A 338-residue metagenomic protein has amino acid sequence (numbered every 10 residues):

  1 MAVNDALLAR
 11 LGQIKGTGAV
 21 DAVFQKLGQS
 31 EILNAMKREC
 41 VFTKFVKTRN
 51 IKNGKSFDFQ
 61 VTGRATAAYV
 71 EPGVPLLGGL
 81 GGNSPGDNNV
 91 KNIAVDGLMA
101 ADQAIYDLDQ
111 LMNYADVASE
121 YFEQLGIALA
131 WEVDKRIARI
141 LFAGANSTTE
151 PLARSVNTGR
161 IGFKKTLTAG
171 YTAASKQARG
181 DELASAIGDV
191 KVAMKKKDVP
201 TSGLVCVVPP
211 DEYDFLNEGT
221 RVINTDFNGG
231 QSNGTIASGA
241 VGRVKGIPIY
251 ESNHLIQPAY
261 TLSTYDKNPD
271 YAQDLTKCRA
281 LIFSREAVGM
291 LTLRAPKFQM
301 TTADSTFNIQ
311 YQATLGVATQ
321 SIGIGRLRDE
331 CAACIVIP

Functional and structural regions predicted by a protein language model:
A2-I14, D21-C40, R64, M112 (+2 more regions): Sequence/fold signature of self-assembling virion shell proteins
E31-M99: Assembly/oligomerization interface modules of large self-assembling protein complexes
K55, L76, P85-K91, G97-A104 (+2 more regions): Generic hydrophobic, aliphatic-rich segments that mediate packing or membrane embedding
S56, T201-L204, C278-R279, A313: Short, surface-exposed beta-edge/turn micro-motifs
G63, V208-E212, Q320: Short, flexible loop/turn elements at secondary-structure junctions
V90, V95-S119, L183-G219, I223-T225: Structured, hydrophobic secondary-structure cores that serve as assembly/anchoring elements
L108-A193, V336-I337: Alpha-helical scaffold segments that mediate packing/assembly in large oligomeric complexes
